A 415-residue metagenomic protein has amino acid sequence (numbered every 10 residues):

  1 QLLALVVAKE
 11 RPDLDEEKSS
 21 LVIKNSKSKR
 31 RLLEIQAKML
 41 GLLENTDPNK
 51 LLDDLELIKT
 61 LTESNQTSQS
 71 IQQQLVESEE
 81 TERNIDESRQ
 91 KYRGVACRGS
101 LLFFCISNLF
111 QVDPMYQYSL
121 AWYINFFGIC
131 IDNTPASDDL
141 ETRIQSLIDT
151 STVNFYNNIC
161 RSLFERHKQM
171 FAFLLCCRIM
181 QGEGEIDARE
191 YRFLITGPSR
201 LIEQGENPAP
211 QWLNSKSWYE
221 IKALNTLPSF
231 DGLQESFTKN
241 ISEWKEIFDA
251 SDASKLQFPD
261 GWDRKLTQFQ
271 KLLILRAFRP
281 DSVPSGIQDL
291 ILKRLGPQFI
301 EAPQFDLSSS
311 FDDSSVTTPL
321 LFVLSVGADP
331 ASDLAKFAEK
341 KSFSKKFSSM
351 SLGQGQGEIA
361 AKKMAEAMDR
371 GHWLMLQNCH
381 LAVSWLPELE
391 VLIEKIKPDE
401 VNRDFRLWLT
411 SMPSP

Functional and structural regions predicted by a protein language model:
Q1-S414: Amphipathic alpha-helical coiled-coil
